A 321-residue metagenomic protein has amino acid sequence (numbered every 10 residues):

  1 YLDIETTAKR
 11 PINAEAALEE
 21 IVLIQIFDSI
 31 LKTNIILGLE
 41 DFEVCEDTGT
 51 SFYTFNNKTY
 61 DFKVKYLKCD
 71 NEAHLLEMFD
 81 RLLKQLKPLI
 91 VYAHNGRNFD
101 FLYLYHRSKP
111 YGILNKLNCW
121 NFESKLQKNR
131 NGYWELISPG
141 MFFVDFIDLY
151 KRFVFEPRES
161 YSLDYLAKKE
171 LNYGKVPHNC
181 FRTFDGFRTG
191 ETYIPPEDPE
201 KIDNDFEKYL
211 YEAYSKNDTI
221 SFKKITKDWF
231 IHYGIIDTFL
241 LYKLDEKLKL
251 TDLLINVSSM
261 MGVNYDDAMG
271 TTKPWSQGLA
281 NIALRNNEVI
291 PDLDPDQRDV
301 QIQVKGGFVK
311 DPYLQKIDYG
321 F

Functional and structural regions predicted by a protein language model:
Y1-I90, Q301-Y313: Conserved RNase H-like, two-metal-ion catalytic cores of nucleic-acid enzymes
Y1-K9, I113-R130, W134, A280-K305: Extended, Lys/Arg-enriched charged tracts that mediate electrostatic binding to polyanionic substrates
L2-I4, N95-G96, F146: Residues immediately flanking
K9-P11, I35, F101-L102, R152-V154 (+5 more regions): Short helix/loop capping segments that flank catalytic or ligand/cofactor-binding pockets
E15-I21, Y105-N115, E159, S259-G262 (+1 more regions): Short secondary-structure boundary/capping segments
N34-I36, V44-T50, V64-Y66, D70 (+3 more regions): Active-site-proximal helix-loop-helix substrate-binding element of RNase H-like nuclease domains
Y92-Y103: Acidic, metal-coordinating catalytic cores used for nucleic-acid/nucleotide bond scission and strand-transfer chemistry
F184-F321: Common nucleic-acid-contacting/processivity interface regions adjacent to the catalytic cores of nucleic-acid enzymes
